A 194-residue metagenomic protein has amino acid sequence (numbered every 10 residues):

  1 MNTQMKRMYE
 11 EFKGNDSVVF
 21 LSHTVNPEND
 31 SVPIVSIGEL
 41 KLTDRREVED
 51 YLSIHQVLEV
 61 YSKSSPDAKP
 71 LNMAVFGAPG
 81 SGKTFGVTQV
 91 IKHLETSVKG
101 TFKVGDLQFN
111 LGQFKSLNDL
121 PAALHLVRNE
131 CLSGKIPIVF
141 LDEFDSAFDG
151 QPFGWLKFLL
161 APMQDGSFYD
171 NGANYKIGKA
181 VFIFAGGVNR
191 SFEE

Functional and structural regions predicted by a protein language model:
M1-S65: Extended, charged/polar low-complexity intrinsically disordered regions
P66-G86: Walker A/P-loop nucleotide-binding motif
S81, S146-G150, R190: Residues immediately C-terminal
K92-G105, G166-S167: Post-Walker A helix-loop "phosphate-sensing" segment adjacent to the P-loop in P-loop NTPases
F102-G134, P152: Short glycine-rich substrate-engagement loop in P-loop NTPases that contacts/grips substrate
D142-F144: Walker B catalytic acidic pair
P152-K179, A185-E193: Conserved catalytic/switch belt of AAA+ P-loop NTPases
